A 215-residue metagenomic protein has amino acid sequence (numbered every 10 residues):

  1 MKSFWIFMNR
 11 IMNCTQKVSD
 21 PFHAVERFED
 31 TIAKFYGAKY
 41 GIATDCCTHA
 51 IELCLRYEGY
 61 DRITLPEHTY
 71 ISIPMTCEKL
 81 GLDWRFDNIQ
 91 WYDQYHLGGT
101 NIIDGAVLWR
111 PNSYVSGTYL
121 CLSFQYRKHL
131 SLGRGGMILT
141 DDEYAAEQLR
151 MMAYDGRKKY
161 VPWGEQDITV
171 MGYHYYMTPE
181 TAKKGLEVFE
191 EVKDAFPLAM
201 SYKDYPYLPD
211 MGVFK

Functional and structural regions predicted by a protein language model:
M1-G59, L80, Y176-K215: Conserved PLP-binding active-site segment in aminotransferase class I/II-type PLP enzymes
N13, W109-P111, Y119-K215: Active-site region of PLP-dependent enzymes
R27, H49, I71-S72, Y144: Short alpha-helical
A38, Q90, Y126: Short, acidic/glycine-rich phosphate-metal binding loop used to engage nucleotide
G41, G99-I103, L120: Generic beta-sheet signal
A43, L65-P66, I138: Conserved SAM-binding loop
L53-Y114: PLP-dependent aminotransferase-like
